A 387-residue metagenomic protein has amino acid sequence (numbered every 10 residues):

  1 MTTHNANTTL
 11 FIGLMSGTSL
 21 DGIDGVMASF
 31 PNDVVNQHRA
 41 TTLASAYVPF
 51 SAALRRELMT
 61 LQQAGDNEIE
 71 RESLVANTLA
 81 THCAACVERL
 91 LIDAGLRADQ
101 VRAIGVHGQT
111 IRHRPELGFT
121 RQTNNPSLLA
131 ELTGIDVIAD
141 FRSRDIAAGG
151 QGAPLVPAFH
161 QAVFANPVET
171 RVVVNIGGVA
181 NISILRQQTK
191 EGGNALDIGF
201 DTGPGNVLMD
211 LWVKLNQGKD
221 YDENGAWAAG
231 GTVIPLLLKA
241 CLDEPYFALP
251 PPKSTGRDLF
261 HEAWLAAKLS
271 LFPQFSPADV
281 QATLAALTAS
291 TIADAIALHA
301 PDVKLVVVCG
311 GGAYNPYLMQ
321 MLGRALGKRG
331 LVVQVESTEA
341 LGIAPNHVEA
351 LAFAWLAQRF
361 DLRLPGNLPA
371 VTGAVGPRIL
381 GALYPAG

Functional and structural regions predicted by a protein language model:
H4-L10, P115-T120, S127, I135-K219 (+1 more regions): Phosphate-binding/catalytic loop of phosphoryl-transfer enzymes
N5-T8, R97-Q100, P167-E169, A300-K304: Short helix-loop-beta connector
T8-L10, G22-F50, N194-A289, A293 (+2 more regions): Conserved ATP-utilizing enzyme core subdomain
L20, G149, A282, A286 (+1 more regions): Glycine-rich phosphate-binding/hydrolytic loop that grips phosphoryl groups
H38-T78: Conserved non-catalytic scaffold segment of RNase H-like nuclease domains
G65-N124: Short beta-strand-loop/turn "lid" adjacent to the catalytic site in phosphate-handling enzymes
H82-L90, P277-D302: Phosphate/ATP-binding catalytic cores across multiple sugar-kinase/actin-like superfamilies, primarily ASKHA
I111, V303-A325: Glycine-rich phosphate-binding loops at beta-strand->alpha-helix junctions
